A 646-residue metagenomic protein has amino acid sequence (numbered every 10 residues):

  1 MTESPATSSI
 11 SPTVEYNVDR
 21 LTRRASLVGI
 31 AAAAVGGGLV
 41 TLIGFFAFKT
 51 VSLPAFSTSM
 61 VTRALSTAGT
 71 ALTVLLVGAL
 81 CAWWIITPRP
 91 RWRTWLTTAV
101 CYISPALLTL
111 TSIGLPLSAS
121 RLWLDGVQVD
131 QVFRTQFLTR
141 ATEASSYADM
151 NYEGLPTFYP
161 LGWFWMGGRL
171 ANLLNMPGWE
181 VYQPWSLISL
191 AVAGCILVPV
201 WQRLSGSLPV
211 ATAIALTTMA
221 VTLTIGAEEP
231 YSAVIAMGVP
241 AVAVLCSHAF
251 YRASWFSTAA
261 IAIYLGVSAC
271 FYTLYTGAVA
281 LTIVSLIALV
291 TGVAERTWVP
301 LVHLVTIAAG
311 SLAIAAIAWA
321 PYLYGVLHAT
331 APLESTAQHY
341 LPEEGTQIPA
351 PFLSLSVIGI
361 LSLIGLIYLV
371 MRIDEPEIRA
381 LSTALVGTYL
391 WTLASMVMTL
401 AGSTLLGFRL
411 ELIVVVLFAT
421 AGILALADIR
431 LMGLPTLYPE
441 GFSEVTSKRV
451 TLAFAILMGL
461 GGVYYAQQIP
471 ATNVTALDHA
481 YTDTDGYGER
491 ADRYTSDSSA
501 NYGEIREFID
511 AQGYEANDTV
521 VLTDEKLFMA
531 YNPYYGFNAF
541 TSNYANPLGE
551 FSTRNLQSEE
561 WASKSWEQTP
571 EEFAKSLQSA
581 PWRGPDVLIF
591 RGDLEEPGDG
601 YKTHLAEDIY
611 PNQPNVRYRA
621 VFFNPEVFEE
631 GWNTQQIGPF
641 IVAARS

Functional and structural regions predicted by a protein language model:
M1-L39, A47-S118: Start-transfer (signal-anchor) and selected internal transmembrane alpha helices of multi-pass inner/ER membrane
A64-G69, G402-F442, R449-A453: Hydrophobic/aromatic-rich transmembrane helices and adjacent perimembrane loops
Y102-L108, D374-T399, I456-G459: Transmembrane alpha-helix segments characteristic of polytopic inner-membrane glycan-assembly/cell-envelope
P105-S112, S186-G292: Membrane-embedded helix bundles of polyisoprenyl
S112-A236: Active-site lumenal/periplasmic loops and adjacent helix-entry segments of GT-C-fold, multi-pass membrane
S118-A119, W123, D130, T222 (+2 more regions): Transmembrane catalytic cores of multi-pass membrane glycosyltransferases and polysaccharide-assembly enzymes
G154, G459-S563, L577-I609, P614 (+2 more regions): Short periplasmic/luminal acceptor-recognition loop of GT-C membrane glycosyltransferases, typified by
L312, R430-A476: Signature aromatic-anchored transmembrane alpha helix within multi-pass, membrane-resident enzymes that catalyze glycan
